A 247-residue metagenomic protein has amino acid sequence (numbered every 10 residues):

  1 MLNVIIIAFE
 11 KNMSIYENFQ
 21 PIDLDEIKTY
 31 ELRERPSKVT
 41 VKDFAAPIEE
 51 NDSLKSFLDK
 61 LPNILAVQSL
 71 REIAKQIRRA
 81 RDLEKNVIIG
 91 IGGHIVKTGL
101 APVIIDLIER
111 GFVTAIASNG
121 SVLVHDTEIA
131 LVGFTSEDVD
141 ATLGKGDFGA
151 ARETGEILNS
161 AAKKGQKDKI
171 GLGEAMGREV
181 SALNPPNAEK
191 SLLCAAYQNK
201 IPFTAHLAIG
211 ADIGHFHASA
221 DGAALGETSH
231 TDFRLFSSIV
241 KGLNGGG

Functional and structural regions predicted by a protein language model:
M1-N12: N-terminal amphipathic/basic-hydrophobic helices that include classical n-h-c signal peptides and signal-anchor
S14-G133, V139-A151, G177-I209, H217-G246: Metallocofactor- and cofactor-centric catalytic cores in central/energy metabolism, strongly enriched
T154-R178: Phosphate/diphosphate-binding glycine-rich loops and adjacent basic-rich segments that engage nucleotide
I213: A glycine-rich phosphate-binding loop feature that marks nucleotide/adenosyl-phosphate handling sites
